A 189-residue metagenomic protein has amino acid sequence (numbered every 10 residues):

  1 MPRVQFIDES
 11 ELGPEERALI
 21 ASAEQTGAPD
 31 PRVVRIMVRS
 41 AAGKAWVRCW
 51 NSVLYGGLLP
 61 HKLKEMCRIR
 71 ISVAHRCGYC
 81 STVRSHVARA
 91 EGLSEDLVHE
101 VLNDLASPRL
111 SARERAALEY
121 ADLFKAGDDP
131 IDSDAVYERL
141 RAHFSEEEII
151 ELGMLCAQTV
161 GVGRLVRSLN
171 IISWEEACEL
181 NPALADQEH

Functional and structural regions predicted by a protein language model:
M1-H61, S85, R89, L184-H189: Mobile cap/lid helix-loop segments that border enzyme active or cofactor-binding sites and regulate substrate access
Q25, K64-M66, P108-L118, I172-L180: Membrane-interacting alpha-helical segments
A41-W46, R76-C80, A126-D134: Short acidic alpha-helix initiation/capping motifs at coil-to-helix transition points, especially at protein N-termini
M66-S85, H99, I150-R167: N-terminal hydrophobic signal/anchor transmembrane helix of membrane proteins
R76-S111: Helix-adjacent hinge/juxtasegments
R113-M154: Acidic/histidine-rich alpha-helical segments that form the ligand environment of transition-metal centers
E146-Q187: Preference for long, well-ordered alpha-helical segments
